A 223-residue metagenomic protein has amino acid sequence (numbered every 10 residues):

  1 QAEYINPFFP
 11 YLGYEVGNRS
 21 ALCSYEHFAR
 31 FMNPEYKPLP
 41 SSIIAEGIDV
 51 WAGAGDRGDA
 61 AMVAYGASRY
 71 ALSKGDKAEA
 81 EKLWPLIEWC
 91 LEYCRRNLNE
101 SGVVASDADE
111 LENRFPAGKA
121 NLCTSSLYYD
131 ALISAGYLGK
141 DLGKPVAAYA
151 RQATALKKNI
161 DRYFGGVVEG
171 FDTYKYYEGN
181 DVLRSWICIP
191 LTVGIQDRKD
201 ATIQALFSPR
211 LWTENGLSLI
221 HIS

Functional and structural regions predicted by a protein language model:
Q1-S101, N121-Y129: Aromatic-rich carbohydrate-recognition surfaces in CAZymes
V16, G75-K82, P116, C123 (+2 more regions): A structural signal for alpha-helical segments
S20-G55, E92-A120, A155-S223: Extended glycan-interaction surfaces of carbohydrate-active proteins
L22, E81-W84, E88, A147-A150 (+2 more regions): Conserved positions within tetratricopeptide repeat
L122-F164: Active-site neighborhood of glycoside hydrolase catalytic domains
